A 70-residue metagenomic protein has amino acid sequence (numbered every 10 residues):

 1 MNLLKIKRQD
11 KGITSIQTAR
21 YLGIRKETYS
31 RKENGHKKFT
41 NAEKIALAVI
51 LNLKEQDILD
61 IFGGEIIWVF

Functional and structural regions predicted by a protein language model:
N2-Y21: Short basic helix-loop element that most often maps to the first helix and adjoining turn of HTH DNA-binding modules
K7-K11, V49, Q56-F70: Short, charged recognition helix plus adjacent turn of helix-turn-helix-like nucleic-acid-binding domains
T14, R25-T28, K54: Short coil turns linking two alpha-helices in DNA-binding domains
G23, T40-D57: DNA major-groove recognition helix of helix-turn-helix/homeodomain DNA-binding modules
I24-K38: Recognition helix of helix-turn-helix/homeodomain-like DNA-binding domains that insert into the DNA major groove
K38-N41, V69: Short, solvent-exposed alpha-helical "recognition" segments
